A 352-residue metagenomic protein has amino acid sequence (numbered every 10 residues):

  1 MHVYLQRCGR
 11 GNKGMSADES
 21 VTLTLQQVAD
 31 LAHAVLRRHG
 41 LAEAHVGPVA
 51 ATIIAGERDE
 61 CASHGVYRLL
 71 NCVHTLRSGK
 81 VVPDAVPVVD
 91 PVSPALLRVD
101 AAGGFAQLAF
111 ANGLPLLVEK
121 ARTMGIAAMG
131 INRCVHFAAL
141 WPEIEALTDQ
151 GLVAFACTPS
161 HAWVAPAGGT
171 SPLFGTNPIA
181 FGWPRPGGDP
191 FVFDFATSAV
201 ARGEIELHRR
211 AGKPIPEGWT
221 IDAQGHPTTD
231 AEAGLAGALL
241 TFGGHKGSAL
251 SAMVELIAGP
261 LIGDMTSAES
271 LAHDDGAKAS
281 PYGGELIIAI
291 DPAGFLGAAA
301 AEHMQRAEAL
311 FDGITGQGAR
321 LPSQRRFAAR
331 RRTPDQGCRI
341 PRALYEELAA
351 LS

Functional and structural regions predicted by a protein language model:
E19, L23, V28, S267-S352: Catalytic-core signal marking the mid-to-C-terminal active-site face
V66-V118: Active-site cofactor/substrate anionic-group-binding motifs, chiefly glycine- and Lys/Arg-rich phosphate-binding loops
L96-P186: A generic, well-ordered mixed alpha/beta core segment in the N-terminal half of proteins
V164-E232: Phosphate/diphosphate-binding glycine-rich loops and adjacent basic-rich segments that engage nucleotide
R202-G263, S280: Small-residue-enriched flexible segments
